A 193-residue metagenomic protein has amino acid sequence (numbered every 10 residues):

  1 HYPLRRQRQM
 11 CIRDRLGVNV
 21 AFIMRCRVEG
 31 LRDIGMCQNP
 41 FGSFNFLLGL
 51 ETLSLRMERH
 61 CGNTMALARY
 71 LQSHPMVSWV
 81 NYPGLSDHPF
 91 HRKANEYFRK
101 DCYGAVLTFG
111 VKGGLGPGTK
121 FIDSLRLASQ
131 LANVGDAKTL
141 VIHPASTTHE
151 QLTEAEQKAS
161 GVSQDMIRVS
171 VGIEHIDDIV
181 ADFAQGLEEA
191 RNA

Functional and structural regions predicted by a protein language model:
H1-R8, I12: Single conserved hydrophobic/aromatic residue that forms the stacking wall/gate of nucleotide- or nucleobase-binding
R13-L107, G113-G118: Structural motif of enzymes handling amino- and sulfur-group chemistry
M76-W79, L127, D165: Glycine-centered tight turns that cap/initiate beta-strands
V80-Y82, A132-G135: General beta-strand structural signal in soluble alpha/beta enzymes
Y103-A105, G135-A137, S163-D165: A generic structural signal for well-ordered coil/turn residues at beta-strand boundaries that shape enzyme active-site
F109-G113, F121, V171-I173: Short beta-strand-to-loop capping motifs
G118-R126: Active-site "cap" helix and flanking loop/linker of ATP-utilizing ligase/carboxylase catalytic domains
D123-S124, T139-A193: PLP-dependent enzyme catalytic core of the Aspartate aminotransferase-like
